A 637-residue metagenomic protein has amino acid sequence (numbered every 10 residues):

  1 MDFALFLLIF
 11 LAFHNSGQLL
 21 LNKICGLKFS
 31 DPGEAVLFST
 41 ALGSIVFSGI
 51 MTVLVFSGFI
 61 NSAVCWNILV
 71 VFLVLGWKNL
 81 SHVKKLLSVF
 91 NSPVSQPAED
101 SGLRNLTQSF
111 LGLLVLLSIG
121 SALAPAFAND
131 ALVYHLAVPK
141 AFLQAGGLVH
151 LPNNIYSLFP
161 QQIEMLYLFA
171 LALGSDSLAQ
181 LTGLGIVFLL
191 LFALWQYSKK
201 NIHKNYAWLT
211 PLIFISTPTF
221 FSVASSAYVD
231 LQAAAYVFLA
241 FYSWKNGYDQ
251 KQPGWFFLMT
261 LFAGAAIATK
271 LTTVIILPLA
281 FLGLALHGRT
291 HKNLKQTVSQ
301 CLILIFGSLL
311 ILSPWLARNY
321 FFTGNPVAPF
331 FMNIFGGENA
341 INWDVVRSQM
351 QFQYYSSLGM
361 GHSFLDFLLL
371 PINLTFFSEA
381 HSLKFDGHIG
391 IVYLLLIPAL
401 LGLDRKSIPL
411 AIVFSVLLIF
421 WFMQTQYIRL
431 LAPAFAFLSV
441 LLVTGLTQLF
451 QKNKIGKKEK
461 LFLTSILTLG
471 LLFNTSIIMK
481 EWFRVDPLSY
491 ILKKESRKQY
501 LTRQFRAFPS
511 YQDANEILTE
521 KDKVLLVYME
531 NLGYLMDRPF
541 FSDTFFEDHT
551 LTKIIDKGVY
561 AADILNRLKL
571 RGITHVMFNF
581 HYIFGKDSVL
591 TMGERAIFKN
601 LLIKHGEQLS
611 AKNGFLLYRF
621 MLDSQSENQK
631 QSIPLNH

Functional and structural regions predicted by a protein language model:
M1-Q96, W421, I564-L565: Membrane-embedded, hydrophobic transmembrane alpha-helices
F29-F38, S177-L178, L194-P218, A235 (+2 more regions): Transmembrane-helix signature of polytopic, membrane-embedded enzymes that assemble or transfer cell-envelope glycans
R104-L111, N205, F257-L261, L277-L282 (+3 more regions): Signature aromatic-anchored transmembrane alpha helix within multi-pass, membrane-resident enzymes that catalyze glycan
L111-L113, W208-F214, L258-A263, L279-A280 (+2 more regions): Transmembrane alpha-helix segments characteristic of polytopic inner-membrane glycan-assembly/cell-envelope
N129-A137, L463, L469-D513, E530-L532: Membrane-proximal, lumen/periplasm-facing interface regions of secretory-pathway glyco- and lipid-modifying enzymes
W195, D366-S415: Hydrophobic, aromatic-rich transmembrane alpha-helices and their immediate juxtamembrane boundary segments
Q196, K200, A240-W255, G402-R405: Membrane-interface transmembrane helices that cradle and orient dolichyl/undecaprenyl
L501-T544, I573-F584: Short periplasmic/luminal acceptor-recognition loop of GT-C membrane glycosyltransferases, typified by
